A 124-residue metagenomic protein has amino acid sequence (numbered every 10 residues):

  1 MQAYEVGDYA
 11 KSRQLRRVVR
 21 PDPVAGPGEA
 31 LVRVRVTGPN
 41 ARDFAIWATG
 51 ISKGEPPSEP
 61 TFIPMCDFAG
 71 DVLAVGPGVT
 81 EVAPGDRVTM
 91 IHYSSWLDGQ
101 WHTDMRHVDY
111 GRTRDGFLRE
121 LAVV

Functional and structural regions predicted by a protein language model:
M1-Y4: Short structural boundary motif marking the start of a folded domain
V6, W47-A48, L73-V75, V124: Short beta-strand-to-turn element immediately C-terminal to the catalytic PLP-Schiff-base lysine in fold type I
A10-R17, A41-D43: Short N-terminal binding/cap micro-motifs at the start of the first secondary-structure element
V18-P21, E120: Residue-level detector of beta-strand structural context in well-folded domains
V18-V19, W47-G50, T103-M105: Short, glycine/charged-enriched secondary-structure capping and boundary segments
P21-G38, I51-L97: Glycine-rich beta-strand-centered segment in the early N-terminal region that forms part of a ligand/cofactor-binding
R42-A48, G99: Cytochrome P450 core scaffold surrounding the K-helix E-X-X-R motif and the conserved "meander" helix-loop region
E55, H92-V124: NAD(P)H dinucleotide-binding glycine-rich loop of Rossmann-like/cofactor-binding domains, especially the beta1-alpha1
